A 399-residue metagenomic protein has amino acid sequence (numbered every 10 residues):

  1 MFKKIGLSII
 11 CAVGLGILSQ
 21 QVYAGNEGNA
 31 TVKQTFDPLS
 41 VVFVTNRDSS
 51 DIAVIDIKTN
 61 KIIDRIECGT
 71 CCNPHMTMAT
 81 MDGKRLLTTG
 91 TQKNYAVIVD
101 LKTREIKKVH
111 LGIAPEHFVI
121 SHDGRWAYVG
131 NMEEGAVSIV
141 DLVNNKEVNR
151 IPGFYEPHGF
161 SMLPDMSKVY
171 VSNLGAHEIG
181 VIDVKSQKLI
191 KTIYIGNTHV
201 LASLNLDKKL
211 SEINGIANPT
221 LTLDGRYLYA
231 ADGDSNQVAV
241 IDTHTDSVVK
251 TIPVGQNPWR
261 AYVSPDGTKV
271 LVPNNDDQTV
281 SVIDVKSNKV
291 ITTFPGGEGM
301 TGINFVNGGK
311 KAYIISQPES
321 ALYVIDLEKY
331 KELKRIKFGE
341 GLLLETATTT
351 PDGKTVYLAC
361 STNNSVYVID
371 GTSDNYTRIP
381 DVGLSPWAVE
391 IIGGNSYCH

Functional and structural regions predicted by a protein language model:
M1-I9: Bacterial N-terminal signal peptides that target proteins for export
C11-A12, G16-H399: Predominantly soluble domains enriched in secretory-pathway, periplasmic, or organellar proteins
